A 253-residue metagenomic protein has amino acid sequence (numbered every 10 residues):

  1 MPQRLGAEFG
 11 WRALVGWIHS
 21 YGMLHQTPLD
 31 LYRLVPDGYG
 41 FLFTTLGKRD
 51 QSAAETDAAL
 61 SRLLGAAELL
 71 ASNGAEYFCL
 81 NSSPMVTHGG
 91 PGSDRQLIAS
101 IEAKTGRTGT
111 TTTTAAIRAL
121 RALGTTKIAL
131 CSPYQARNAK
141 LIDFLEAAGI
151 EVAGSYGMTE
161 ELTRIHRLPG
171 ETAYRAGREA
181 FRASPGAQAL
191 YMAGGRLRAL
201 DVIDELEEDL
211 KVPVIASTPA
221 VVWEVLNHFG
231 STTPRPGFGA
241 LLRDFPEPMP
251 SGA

Functional and structural regions predicted by a protein language model:
M1-G65, A136-T172: N-terminal glycine-rich anion-binding loop in soluble enzyme alpha/beta folds
I18, E76-N81, A129-L130, A187-G194: Periplasmic-binding protein-like
L60-N73, R175-A187: Short, well-structured alpha-helical segments in soluble
A67-T114: Glycine/small-residue-rich loop that forms an oxyanion/phosphate-binding "nest" at active or ligand-binding sites
L97-T163, R243-E247: Conserved beta-alpha
E160-I165, L210-P234: Short, flexible loop segments at boundaries between secondary-structure elements
A176-L210, V221-V222: Hydrophobic alpha-helical
N227-A253: C-terminal accessory extensions appended to soluble enzyme cores
